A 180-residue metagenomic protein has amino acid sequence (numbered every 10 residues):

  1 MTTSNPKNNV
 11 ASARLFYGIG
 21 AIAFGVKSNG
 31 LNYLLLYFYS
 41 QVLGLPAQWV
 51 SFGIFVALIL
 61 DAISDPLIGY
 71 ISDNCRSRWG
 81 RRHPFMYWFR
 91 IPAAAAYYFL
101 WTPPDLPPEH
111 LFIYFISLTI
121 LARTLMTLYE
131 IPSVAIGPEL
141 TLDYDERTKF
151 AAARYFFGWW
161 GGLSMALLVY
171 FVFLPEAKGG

Functional and structural regions predicted by a protein language model:
T2-G180: Membrane-embedded alpha-helical bundles of multi-pass transporters/translocases, especially carrier/permease families
